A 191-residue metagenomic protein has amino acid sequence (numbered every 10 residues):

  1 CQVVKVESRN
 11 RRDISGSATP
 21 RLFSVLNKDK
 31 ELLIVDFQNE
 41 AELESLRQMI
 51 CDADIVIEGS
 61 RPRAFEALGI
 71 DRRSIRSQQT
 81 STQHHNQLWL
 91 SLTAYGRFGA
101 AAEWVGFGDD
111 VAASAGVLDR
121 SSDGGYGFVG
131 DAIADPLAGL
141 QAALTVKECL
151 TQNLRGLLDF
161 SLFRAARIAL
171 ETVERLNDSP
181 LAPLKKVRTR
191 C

Functional and structural regions predicted by a protein language model:
C1-R164, A169-R190: N-terminal helix-loop segment corresponding to the beta1-alpha1 unit of nucleotide/adenylate-binding folds
